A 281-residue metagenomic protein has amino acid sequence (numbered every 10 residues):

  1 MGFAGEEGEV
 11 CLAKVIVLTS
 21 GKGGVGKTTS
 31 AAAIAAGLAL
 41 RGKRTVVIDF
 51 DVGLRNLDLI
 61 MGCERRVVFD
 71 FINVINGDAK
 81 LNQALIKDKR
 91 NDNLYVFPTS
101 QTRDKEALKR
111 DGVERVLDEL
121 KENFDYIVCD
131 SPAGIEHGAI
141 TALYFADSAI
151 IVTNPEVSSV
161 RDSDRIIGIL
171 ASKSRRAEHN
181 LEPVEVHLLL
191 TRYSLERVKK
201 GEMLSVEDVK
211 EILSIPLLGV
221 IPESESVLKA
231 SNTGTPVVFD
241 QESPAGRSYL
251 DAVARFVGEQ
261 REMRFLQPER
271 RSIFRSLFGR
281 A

Functional and structural regions predicted by a protein language model:
G2-E9, A177-A281: C-terminal lobe/tail of nucleotide-utilizing enzymes
V15-D78, Y126: Walker A/P-loop NTP-binding active-site region of P-loop NTPases, recognizing the glycine-rich GxxxxGKT/S
S20, D49, P98-Q101, T153 (+1 more regions): Flexible glycine-/small-residue-rich
G23, V74, F97, D130 (+3 more regions): Residue-level signature of catalytic and energy-coupling elements of molecular machines, predominantly ATP/GTP-dependent
R41, C63, G77, E119 (+7 more regions): Conserved, well-folded catalytic cores of nucleic-acid-processing and energy-transducing macromolecular machines
F50-E122, S231-N232: P-loop/Walker-type NTP enzyme "switch/lid" segment
V68, N82, R110, E114 (+4 more regions): Amphipathic alpha-helical transducer elements in NTP-driven molecular machines
K121-E122, Y126, P132-L218: Conserved catalytic-core segment of NTP-binding enzymes
